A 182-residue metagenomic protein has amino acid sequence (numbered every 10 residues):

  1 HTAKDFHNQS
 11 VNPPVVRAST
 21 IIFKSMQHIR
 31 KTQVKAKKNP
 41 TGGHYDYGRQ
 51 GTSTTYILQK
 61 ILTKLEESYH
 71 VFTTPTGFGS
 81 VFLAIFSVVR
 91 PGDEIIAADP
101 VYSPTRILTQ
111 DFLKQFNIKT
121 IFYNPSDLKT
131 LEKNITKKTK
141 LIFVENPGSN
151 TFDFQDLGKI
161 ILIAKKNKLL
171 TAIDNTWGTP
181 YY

Functional and structural regions predicted by a protein language model:
H1-V16: Short conserved active-site loop signatures built around small residues
F6-N8, Y47, G51, N124: Alpha-helix initiation/capping motif
N8, L65-E66, F116, N167: Residues at alpha-helix termini
R17-I21, R49: Pocket-edge structural micro-motifs
S25-G79, I107-D111: Conserved N-terminal alpha-helix of the aminotransferase class I/II PLP-enzyme fold
V71-Y182: Conserved PLP-enzyme active-site core in the AAT-like
